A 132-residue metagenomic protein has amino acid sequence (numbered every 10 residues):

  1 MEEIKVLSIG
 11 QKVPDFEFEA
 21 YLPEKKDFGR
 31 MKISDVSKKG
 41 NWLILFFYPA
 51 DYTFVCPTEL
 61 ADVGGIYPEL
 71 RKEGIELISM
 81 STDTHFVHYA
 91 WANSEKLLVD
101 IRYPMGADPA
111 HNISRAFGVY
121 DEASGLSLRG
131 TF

Functional and structural regions predicted by a protein language model:
M1-F132: Chalcogenol-based redox active-site neighborhoods
